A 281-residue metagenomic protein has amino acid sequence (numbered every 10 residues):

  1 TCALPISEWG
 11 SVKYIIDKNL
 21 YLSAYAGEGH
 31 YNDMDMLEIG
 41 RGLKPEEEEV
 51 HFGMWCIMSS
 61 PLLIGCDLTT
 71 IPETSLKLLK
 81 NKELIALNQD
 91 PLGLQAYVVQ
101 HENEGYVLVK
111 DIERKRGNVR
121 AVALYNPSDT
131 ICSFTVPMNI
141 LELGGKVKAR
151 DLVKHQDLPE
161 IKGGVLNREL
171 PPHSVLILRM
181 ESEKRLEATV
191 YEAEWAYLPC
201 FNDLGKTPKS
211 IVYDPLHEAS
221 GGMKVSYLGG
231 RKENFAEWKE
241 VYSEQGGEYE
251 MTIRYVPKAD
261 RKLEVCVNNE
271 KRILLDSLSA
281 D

Functional and structural regions predicted by a protein language model:
C2-L4: Short, small-residue-biased leader/transition segments that mark boundaries at the very start of proteins
L22-N103, V175, E181-E187: Aromatic- and carboxylate-lined catalytic core of secreted/periplasmic carbohydrate-active enzymes
L43, G105-I112, T135-P137, V165-L166 (+2 more regions): Generic recognition of flexible, low-complexity loop/linker segments
W55-M58, L63-G65, H101-L143, H173: Carbohydrate-binding surface patches
L63-G65, T70-S75, R116, D129-C132 (+3 more regions): Flexible loop/turn segments at secondary-structure boundaries
L141-A149, K154-D281: Extracytoplasmic
